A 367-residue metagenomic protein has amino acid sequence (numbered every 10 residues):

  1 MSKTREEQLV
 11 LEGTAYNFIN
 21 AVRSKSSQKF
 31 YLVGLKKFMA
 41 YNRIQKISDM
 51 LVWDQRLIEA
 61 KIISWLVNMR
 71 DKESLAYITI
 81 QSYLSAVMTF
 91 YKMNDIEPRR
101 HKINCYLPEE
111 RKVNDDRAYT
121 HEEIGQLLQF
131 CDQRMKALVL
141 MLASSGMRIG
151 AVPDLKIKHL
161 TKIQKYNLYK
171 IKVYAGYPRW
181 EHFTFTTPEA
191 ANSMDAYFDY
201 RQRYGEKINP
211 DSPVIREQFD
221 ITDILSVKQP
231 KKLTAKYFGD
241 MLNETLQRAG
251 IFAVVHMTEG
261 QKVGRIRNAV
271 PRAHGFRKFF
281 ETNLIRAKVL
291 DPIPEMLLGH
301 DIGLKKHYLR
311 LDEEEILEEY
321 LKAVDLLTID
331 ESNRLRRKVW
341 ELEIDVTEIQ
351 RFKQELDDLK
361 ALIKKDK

Functional and structural regions predicted by a protein language model:
E12-K29, V33-D115: N-terminal core-binding DNA-recognition domain of tyrosine recombinases/integrases
I63-S64, I96-Q126, Y174-Y177, D220-K228: Flexible interdomain linker/hinge and immediately adjacent N-terminus of the catalytic tyrosine-recombinase domain
A118, A175-G176, L298-V346: Catalytic-site neighborhood detector that most strongly recognizes the C-terminal catalytic loop/helix of tyrosine
H121-I149, R277: Basic, Lys/Arg- and aromatic-enriched nucleic-acid-binding interface segment
L142-N167, D291-M296: Short, charged phosphate-coordinating catalytic segments
D154-E206, P210-S212: Conserved tyrosine-mediated DNA breakage-rejoining catalytic core shared by Y-recombinases
P188-R267: Active-site/catalytic core of tyrosine-dependent DNA strand-transfer enzymes
G239-M296, H300-D301: Short, basic (Lys/Arg/His-rich) helix/loop patches that form interaction surfaces in the mid-to-C-terminal regions
